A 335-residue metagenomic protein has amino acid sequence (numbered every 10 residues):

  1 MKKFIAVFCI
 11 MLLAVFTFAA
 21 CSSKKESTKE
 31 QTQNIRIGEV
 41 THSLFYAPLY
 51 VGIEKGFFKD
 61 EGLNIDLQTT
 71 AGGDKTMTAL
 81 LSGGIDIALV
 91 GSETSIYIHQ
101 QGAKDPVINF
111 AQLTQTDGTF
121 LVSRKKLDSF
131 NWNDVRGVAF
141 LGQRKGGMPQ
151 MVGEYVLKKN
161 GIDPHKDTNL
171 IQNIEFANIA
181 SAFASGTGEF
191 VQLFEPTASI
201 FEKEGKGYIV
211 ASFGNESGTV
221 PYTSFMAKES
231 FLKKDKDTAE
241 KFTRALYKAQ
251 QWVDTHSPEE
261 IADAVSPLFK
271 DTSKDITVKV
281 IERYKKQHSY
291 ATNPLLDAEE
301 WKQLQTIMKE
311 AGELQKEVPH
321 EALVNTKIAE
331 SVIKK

Functional and structural regions predicted by a protein language model:
M1-F4: Positively charged n-region of N-terminal signal peptides that target proteins for export
T17-A20: C-terminal motif of bacterial Sec signal peptides marking the signal peptidase cleavage site
S22-K24: Bacterial signal peptide processing site
K29-H165, L170-N173, A182, E189-E195 (+3 more regions): Short, glycine-/small- and polar/acidic-enriched structural segments that line small-molecule recognition paths
S43, T70-D74, L89, G147-M148 (+5 more regions): Soluble non-cytosolic domains of exported or imported proteins
T94, K125, K166, E175-F269: Pocket-lining segment of extracytoplasmic ligand-binding domains
K233-Q315: Secondary-structure end/capping motifs
L304-K335: Conserved C-terminal helix/tail region of periplasmic/extracytoplasmic solute-binding proteins
